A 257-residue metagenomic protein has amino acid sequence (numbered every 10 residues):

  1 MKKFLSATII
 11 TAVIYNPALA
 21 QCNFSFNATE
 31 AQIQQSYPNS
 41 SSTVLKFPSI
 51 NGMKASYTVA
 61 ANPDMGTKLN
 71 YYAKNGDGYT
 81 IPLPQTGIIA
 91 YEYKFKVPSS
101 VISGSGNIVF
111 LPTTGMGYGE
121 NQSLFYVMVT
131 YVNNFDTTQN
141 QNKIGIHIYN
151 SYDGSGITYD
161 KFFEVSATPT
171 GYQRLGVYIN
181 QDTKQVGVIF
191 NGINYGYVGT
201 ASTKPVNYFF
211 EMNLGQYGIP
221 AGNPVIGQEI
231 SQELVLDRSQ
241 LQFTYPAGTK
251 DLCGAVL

Functional and structural regions predicted by a protein language model:
F4-I14: Sec-dependent N-terminal signal peptides
A20-S49, F243-L257: Extracellular carbohydrate-recognition regions
I50, P84-I88, S166-T170, Q181 (+2 more regions): Surface-exposed coil/turn segments at beta-strand junctions on protein surfaces, enriched
K54-N150: Secretory/extracellular carbohydrate-interaction modules and structurally similar beta-sandwich "look-alikes"
N150-R174: Short, aromatic/His-centered strand-loop micro-motif at the edge of beta-sheets
G171-I179, V186-V188: Short tryptophan-centered beta-strand motifs in secreted/extracellular beta-sheet-rich domains of glycan-recognition
V188-N194: Short strand-turn-strand beta-turns centered on an Asx-Gly dipeptide
G199-S239: Flexible glycan-contacting loops in extracellular carbohydrate-active proteins
